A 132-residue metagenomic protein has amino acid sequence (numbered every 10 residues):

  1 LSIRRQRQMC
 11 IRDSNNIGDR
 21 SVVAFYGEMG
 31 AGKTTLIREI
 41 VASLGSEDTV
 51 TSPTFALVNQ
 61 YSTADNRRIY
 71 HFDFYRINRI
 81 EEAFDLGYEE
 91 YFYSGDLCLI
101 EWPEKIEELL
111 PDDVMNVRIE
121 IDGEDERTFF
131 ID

Functional and structural regions predicted by a protein language model:
L1-I11: Single conserved hydrophobic/aromatic residue that forms the stacking wall/gate of nucleotide- or nucleobase-binding
S14-R20: Phosphate-binding P-loop
V23-F25: Hydrophobic anchor at the beta1->P-loop junction of P-loop NTPases
M29: The conserved Walker
K33: Conserved lysine of the Walker
A42-G45, E81, E89-D132: Short phosphate-coordinating micro-motif centered on Lys-Gly-acidic
S46-Y61: Short beta-strand-centered segment that lines the nucleotide-binding/catalytic pocket of NTP-utilizing
